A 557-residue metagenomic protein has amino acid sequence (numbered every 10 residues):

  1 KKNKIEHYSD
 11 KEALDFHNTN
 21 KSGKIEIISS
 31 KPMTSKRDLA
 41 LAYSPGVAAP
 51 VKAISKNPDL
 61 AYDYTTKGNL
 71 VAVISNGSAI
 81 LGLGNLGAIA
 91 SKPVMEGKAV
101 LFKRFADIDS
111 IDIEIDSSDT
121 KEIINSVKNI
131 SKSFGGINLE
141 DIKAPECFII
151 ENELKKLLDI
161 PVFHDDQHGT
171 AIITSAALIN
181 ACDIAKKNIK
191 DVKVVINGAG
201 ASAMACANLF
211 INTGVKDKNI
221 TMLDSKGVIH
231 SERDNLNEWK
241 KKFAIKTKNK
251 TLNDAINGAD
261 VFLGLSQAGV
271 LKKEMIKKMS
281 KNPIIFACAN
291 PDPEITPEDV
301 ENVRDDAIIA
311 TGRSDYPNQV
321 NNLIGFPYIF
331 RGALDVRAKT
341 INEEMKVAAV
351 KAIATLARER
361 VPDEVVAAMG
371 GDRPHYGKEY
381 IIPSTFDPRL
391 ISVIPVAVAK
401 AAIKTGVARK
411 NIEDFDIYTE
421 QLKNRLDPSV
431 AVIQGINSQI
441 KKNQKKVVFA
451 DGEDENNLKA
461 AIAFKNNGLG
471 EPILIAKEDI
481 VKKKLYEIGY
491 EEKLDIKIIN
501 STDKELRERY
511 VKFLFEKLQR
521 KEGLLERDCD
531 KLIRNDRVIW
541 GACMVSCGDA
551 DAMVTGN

Functional and structural regions predicted by a protein language model:
K2-V162, L356, A401, A408 (+5 more regions): N-terminal ligand-binding/catalytic initiation module
L81, L86-A106, L158, H164 (+7 more regions): Glycine-rich phosphate/diphosphate-binding loop of Rossmann-like nucleotide-binding domains
K121, D183, R233-K278, L518-V545: A structured beta-alpha segment of the ubiquitous adenosine-cofactor-binding alpha/beta core
D165-D166, A185-K187, A287-P395, A399-T405: Adenosine-phosphate binding glycine-rich loop
N188-V192, D217-K218, R358-D372, T405-D416 (+2 more regions): Flexible, glycine/charged-enriched surface loops at secondary-structure junctions
I276-N282, E301-R304: Short, conserved loop/helix-junction motifs that constitute active-site signature segments in enzyme catalytic cores
V396, K404-T405, N411-T555: Contiguous, glycine/small-aliphatic-enriched amphipathic segments in soluble metabolic enzymes
